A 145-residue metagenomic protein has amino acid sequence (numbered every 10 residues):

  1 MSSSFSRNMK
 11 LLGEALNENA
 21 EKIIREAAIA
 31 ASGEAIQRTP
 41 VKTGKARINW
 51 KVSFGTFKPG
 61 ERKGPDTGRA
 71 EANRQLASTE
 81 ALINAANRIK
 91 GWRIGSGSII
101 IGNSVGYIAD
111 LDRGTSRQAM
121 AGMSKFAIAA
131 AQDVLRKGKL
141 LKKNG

Functional and structural regions predicted by a protein language model:
M1-G145: Short, Lys/Arg-rich flexible segments
